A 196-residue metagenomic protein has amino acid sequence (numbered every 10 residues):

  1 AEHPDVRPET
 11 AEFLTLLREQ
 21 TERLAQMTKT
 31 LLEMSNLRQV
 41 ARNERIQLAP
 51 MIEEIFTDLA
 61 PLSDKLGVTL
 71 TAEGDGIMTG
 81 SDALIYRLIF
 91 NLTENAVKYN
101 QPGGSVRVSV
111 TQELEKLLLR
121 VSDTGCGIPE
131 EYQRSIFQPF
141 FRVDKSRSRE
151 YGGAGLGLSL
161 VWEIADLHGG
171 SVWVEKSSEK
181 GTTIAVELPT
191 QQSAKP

Functional and structural regions predicted by a protein language model:
L16-L24: Short alpha-helical segment of the dimerization/phosphotransfer core of two-component systems
L62-A72: Short conserved segments within the C-terminal catalytic ATPase subdomain
A96-V97: Short helix-loop "hinge" at the ATP-lid/N-box region of the Bergerat-fold HATPase_c
G103-E115: Short beta-strand/loop element within the Bergerat-fold HATPase_c
D123: Acidic ATP/Mg2+-coordinating residue in the GHKL
I128-R142: Short conserved segment of the HATPase_c
G169-G170: Conserved glycine-rich
